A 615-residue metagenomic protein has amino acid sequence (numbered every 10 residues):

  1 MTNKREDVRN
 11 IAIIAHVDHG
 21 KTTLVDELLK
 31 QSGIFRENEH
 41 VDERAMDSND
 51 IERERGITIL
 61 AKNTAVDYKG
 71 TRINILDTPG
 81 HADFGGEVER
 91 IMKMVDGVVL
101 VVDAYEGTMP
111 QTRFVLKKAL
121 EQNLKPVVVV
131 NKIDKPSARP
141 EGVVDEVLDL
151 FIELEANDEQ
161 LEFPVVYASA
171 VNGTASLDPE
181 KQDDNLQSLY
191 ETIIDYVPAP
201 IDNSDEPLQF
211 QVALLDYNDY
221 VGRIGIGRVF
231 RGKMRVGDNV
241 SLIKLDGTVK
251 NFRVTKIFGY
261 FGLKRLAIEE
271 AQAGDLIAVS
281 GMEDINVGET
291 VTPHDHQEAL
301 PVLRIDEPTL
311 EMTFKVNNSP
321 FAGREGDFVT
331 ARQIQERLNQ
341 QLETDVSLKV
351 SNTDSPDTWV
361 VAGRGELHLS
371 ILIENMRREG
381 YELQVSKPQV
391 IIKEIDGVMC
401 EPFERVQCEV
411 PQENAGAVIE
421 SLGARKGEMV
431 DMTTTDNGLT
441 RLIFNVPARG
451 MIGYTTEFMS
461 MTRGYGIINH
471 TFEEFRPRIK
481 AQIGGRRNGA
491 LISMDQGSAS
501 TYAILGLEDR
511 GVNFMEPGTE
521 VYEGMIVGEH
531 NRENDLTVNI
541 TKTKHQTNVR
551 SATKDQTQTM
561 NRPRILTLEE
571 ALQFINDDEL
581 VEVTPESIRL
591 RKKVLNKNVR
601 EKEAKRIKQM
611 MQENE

Functional and structural regions predicted by a protein language model:
M1-E615: Structural and coupling elements of P-loop NTPases
